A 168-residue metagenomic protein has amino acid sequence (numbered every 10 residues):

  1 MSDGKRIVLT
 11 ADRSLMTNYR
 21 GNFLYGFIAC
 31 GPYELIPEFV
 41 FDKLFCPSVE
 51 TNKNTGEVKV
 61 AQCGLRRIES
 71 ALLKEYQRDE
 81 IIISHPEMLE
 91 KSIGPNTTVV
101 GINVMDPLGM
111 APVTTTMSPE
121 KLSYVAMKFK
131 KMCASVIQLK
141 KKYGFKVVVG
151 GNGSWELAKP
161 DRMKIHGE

Functional and structural regions predicted by a protein language model:
M1-G167: A short, structured N-terminal alpha-helical element that caps or precedes a catalytic domain
